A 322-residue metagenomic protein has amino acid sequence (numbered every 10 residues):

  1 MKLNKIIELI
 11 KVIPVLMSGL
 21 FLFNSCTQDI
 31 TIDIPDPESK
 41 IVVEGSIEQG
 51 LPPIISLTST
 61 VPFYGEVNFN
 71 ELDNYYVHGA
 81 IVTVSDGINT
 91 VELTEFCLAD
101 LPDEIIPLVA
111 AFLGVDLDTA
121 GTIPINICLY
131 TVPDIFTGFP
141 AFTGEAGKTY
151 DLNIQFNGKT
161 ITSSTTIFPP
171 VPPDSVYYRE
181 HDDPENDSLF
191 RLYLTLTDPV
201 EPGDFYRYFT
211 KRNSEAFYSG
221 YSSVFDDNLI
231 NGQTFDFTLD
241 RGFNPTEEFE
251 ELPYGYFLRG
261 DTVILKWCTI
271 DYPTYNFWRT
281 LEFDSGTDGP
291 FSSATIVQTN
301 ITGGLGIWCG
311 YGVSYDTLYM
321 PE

Functional and structural regions predicted by a protein language model:
K2-P14: Bacterial N-terminal signal peptides that target proteins for export
L22-S25: C-terminal motif of bacterial Sec signal peptides marking the signal peptidase cleavage site
T27-E322: A sequence/structural signal for flexible, mid-protein segments enriched in small/helix-disrupting residues
